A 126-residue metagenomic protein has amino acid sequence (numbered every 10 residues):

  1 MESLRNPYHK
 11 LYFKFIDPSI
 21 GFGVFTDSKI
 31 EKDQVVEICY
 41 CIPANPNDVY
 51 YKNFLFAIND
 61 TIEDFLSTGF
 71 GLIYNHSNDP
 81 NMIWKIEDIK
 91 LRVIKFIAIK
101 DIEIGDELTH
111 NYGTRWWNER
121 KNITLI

Functional and structural regions predicted by a protein language model:
E2-I83, T124-I126: Catalytic cores of histone-lysine modification enzymes
N78-I126: C-terminal SET catalytic tail plus cysteine-rich post-SET Zn-binding segment of SAM-dependent SET-domain
